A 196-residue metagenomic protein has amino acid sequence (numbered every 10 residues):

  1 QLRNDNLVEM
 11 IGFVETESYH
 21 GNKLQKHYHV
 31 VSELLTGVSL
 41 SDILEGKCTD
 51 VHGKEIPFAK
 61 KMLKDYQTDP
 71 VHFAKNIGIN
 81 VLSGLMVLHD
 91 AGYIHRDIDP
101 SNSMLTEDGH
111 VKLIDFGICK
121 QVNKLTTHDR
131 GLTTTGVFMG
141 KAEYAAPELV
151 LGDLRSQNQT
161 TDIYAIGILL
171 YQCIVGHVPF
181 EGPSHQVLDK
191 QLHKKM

Functional and structural regions predicted by a protein language model:
E9-Q25: Short beta-strand micro-motifs within the conserved protein kinase catalytic domain, predominantly in the N-lobe
K23-S39, I43: Conserved short submotifs of the Hanks-type protein kinase catalytic core that shape the nucleotide-binding pocket
I77-G78: Activation segment signature within eukaryotic-like protein kinase domains
S83-Y93: Protein kinase catalytic-loop region centered on the HRD/HxD motif
L132-L149: Conserved activation segment of eukaryotic-like protein kinases, specifically the C-terminal portion of the activation
V175-P179: Structural helix C-cap motif within protein kinase domains
